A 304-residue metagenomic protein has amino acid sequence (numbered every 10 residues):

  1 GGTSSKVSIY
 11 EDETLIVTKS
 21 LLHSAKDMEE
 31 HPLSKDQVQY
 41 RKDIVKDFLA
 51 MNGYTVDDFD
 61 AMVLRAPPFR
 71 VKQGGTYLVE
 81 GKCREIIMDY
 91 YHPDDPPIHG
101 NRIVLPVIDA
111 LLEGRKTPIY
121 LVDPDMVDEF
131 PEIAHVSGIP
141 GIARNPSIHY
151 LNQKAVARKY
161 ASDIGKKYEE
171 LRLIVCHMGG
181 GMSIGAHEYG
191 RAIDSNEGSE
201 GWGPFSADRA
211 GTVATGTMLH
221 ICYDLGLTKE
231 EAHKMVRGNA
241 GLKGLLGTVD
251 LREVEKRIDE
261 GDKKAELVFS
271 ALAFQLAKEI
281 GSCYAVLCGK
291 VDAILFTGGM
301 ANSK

Functional and structural regions predicted by a protein language model:
G1-D36: Short glycine-rich, Thr/Ser-proximal phosphate-binding strand/loop in the N-terminal lobe of ATP-dependent enzymes
E29, H99-P106, L121, V136-R172 (+4 more regions): Glycine-rich phosphate-binding loop plus the immediately following alpha-helix
K46-D60, D163-K167, I280-D292: Phosphate/pyrophosphate-binding loops at sites that engage ATP/ADP/AMP, CoA/4′-phosphopantetheine, polyphosphate
L49-P97, P118, M126-S137: Short beta-strand-loop/turn "lid" adjacent to the catalytic site in phosphate-handling enzymes
M62-L64, P118-P124, I174-C176, A186 (+1 more regions): General beta-strand structural signal in soluble alpha/beta enzymes
K234, G238-G289: Adenine-nucleotide phosphate-binding core of ATP-dependent small-molecule kinases
D292-K304: Glycine-rich phosphate-binding loops at beta-strand->alpha-helix junctions
